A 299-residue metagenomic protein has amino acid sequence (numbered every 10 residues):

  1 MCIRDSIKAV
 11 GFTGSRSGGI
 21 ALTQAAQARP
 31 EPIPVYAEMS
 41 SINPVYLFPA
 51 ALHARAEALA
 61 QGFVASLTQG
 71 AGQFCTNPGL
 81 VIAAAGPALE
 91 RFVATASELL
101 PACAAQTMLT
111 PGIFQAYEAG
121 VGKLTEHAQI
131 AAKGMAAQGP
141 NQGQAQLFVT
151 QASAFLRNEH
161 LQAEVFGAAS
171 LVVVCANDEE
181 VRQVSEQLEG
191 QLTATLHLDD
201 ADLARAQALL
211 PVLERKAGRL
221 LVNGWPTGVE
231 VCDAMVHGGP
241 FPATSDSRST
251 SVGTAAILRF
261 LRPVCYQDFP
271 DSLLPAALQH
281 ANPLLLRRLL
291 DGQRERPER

Functional and structural regions predicted by a protein language model:
M1-I3: Short, small-residue-biased leader/transition segments that mark boundaries at the very start of proteins
D5, S17-L156, Q183: ALDH superfamily catalytic-core signature
D5-I7, E189-G190: Glycine-enriched alpha-helix->loop->beta-strand junction motifs that scaffold or abut catalytic
A9-T13: Periplasmic-binding protein-like
S15-S17, T227: Short glycine-rich anion-binding loops that position phosphate/pyrophosphate groups of nucleotides and phosphorylated
V81-P87, R91-C103, Q146-R299: Conserved C-terminal structural/oligomerization subdomain of aldehyde/semialdehyde dehydrogenase
